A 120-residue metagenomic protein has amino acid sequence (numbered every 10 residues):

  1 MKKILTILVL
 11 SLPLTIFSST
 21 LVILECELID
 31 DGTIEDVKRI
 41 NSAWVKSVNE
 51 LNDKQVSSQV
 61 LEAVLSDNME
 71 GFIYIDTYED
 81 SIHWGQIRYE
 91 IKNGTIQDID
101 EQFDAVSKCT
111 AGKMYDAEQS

Functional and structural regions predicted by a protein language model:
L5-G94, A105-S120: Short S/T/G/P-rich N-terminal loop/turn motif that feeds into the first structured element of a domain
I96-D100: Non-heme di-metal
